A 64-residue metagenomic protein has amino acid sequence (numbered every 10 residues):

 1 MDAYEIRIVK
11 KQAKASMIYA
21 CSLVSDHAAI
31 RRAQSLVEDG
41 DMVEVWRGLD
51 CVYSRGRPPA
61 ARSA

Functional and structural regions predicted by a protein language model:
M1-S16: Short aromatic-glycine-(Arg/Gly/Cys) micro-motifs in beta-strand/loop hairpins
D2-I6, S25, P59: N-proximal short alpha-helices
D2-Y4, Y19, D41, L49: A generic structural signal for short beta-strands and their flanking turns/coil linkers
A15-V24: A short, exposed loop/beta-hairpin motif centered on an aromatic-Gly-Thr core
V24-M42: A short, charged, amphipathic alpha-helix used as a generic interaction element across diverse proteins
D39-A64: Short, mixed-charge low-complexity intrinsically disordered segments
